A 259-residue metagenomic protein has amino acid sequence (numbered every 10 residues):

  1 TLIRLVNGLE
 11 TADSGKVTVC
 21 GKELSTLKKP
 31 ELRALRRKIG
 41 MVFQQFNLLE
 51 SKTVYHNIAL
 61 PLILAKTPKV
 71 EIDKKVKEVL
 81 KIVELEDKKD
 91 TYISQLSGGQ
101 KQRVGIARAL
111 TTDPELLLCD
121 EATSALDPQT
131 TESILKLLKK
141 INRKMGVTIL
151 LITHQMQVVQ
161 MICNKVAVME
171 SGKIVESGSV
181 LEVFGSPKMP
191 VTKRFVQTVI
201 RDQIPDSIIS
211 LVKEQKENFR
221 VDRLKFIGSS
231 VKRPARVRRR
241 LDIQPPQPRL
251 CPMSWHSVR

Functional and structural regions predicted by a protein language model:
N7: Helix-to-loop junction immediately C-terminal to a conserved catalytic motif
G15-E23: Conserved ABC transporter NBD signature motif
K22-E23, I63, V70-K88: Conserved ABC ATPase "signature" region
K52-A59: Short coil-to-helix segment of the ABC ATPase nucleotide-binding domain corresponding to the Q-loop/switch region
T91-S94, T112: Conserved signature/switch motifs of ABC ATPase nucleotide-binding domains
V159-M161: A short, surface-exposed alpha-helical micro-motif characterized by mixed small hydrophobic and charged/polar residues
S177-G178, S186: ABC ATPase "signature
